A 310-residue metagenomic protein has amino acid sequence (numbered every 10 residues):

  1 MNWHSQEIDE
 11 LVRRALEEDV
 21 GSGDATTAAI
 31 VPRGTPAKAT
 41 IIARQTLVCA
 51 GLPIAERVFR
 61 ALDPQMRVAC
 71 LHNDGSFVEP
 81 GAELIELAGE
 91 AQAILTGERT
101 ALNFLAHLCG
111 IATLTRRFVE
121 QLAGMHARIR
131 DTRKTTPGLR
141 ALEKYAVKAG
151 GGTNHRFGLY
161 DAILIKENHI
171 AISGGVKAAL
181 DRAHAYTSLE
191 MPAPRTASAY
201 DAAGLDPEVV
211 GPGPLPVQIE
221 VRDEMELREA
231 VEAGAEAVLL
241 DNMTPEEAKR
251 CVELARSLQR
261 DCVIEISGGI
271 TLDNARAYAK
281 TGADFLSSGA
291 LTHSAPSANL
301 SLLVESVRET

Functional and structural regions predicted by a protein language model:
M1-E190, G211-Q218, R222, E226-A233 (+5 more regions): Acidic/glycine-rich phosphate/pyrophosphate-binding loops and surrounding catalytic core that coordinate Mg2+
S188-P214: Intrinsic disorder/low-complexity segments
N242, G268, G289-A290: Short secondary-structure boundary segments
S257-V263, S306-T310: Short acidic, glycine/proline-enriched helix-loop-strand junctions
I270, A277-F285, V304-E309: Ligand-binding grooves and catalytic loops that recognize ribose/phosphate and carbohydrate rings, and esterified lipid
A290-T310: Short, charged, intrinsically disordered terminal tails
